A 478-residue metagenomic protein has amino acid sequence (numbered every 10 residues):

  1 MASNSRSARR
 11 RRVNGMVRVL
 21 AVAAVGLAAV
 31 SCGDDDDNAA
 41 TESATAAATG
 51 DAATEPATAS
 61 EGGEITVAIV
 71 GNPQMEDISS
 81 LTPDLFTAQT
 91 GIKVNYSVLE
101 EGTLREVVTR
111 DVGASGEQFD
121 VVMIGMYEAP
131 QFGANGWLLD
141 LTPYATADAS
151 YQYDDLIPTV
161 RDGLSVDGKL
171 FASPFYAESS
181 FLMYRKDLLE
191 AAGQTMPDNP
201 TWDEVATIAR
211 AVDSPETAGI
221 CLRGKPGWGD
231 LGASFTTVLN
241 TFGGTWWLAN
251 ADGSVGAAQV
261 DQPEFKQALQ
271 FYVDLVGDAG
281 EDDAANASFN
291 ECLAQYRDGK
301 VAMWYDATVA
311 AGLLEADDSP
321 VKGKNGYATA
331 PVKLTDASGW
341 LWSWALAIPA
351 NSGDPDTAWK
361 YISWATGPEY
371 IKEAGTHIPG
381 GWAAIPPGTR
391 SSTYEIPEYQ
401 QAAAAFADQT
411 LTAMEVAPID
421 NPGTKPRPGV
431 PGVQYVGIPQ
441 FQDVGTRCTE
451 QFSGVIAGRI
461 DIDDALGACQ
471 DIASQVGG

Functional and structural regions predicted by a protein language model:
A59, M126-S179, L231-T241, K322-A328 (+1 more regions): Hinge/lid segment of periplasmic solute-binding proteins
A59, T146, A310-V321, L334-R447: C-terminal lobe and pocket-closing loops of periplasmic/extracytoplasmic Venus-flytrap solute-binding proteins
E61-P73, I92-S97, D120-V121, F171 (+2 more regions): Short, well-ordered beta-strand elements
T82, S234-F242, Q270-S363: Extracytoplasmic/periplasmic substrate-binding proteins
D84-L156, S165, E190-G193, L293-Q295 (+3 more regions): Extracytoplasmic "Venus flytrap"/periplasmic binding protein-like
R110, Q118-D120, S150-L188, G326-P331 (+2 more regions): A structural signal for short loop-to-beta-strand junctions that line the ligand-binding cleft of periplasmic/secreted
V166-F175, S180, D203-A257, V301: Extracytoplasmic/periplasmic solute-binding protein
I208-D213, N250-A285, G326, A330: Glycine-centered hinge/linker elements that transmit conformational signals in sensory and ligand-binding systems
